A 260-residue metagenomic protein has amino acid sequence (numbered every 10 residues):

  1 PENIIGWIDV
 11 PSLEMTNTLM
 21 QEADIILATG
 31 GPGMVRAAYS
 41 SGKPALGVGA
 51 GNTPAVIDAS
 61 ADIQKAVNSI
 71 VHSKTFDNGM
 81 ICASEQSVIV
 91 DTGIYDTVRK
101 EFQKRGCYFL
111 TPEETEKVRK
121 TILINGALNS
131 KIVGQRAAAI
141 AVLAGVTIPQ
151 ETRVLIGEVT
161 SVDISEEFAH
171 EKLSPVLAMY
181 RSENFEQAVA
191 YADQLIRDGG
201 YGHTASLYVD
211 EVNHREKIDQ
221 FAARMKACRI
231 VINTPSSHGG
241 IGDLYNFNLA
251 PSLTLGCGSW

Functional and structural regions predicted by a protein language model:
P1, A23-I25, G30-G31, S41-K43 (+3 more regions): Conserved small-residue-rich beta-alpha loop and adjacent elements that most often cradle the phosphate/pyrophosphate
P1-D9: PLP-dependent aminotransferase-like
I5, I26-L27, G51, D91 (+4 more regions): Buried hydrophobic positions in well-ordered alpha/beta secondary-structure cores of metabolic enzymes
E14-M15, K217: Short acidic active-site motifs
T18-L19: Structural alpha-helical scaffold elements that stabilize or flank donor/cofactor-binding regions in carbohydrate
V35-D163, A190: ALDH superfamily catalytic-core signature
S87-V90, L173-E183, T204-V209: Short, well-ordered beta-strand elements within core beta-sheets of diverse protein domains
Y108-Q150, Y208-W260: C-terminal segments
